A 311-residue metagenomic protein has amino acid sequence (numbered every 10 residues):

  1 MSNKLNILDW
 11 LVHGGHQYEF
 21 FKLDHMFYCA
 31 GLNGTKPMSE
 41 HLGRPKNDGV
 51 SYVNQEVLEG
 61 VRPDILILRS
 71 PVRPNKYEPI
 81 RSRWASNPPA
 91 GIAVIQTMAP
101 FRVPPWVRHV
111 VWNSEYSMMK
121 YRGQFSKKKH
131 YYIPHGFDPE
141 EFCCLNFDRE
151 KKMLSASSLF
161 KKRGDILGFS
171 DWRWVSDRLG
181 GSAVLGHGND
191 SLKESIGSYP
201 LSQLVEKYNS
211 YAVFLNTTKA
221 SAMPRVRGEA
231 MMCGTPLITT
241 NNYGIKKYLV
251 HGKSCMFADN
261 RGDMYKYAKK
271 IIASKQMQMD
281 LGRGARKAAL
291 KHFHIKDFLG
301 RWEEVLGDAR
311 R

Functional and structural regions predicted by a protein language model:
H13-H16, H25-F125: Extended catalytic core of nucleotide-activated donor transferases of GT-like folds
C29, D138-L201: Conserved catalytic-core segment of nucleotide-activated headgroup transferases in glycan assembly
V205, R227-M232, K246-K247: Short alpha-helical segment that forms part of, or immediately flanks, the ligand-binding pocket in carbohydrate-active
A212, G234: A short alpha->beta transition loop at the rim of the catalytic pocket in nucleotide-sugar-dependent
K219: Aromatic "clamp/platform" in nucleotide-sugar-dependent glycosyltransferases that forms part of the donor/acceptor
P236-T239: Short hydrophobic beta-strand element within catalytic cores of glycosyltransferases and related nucleotide-activated
L249-G262, K270-K275: Conserved acidic donor-binding segment of nucleotide-sugar-dependent glycosyltransferases
A273-G307: A charged, aromatic-enriched C-terminal amphipathic alpha-helix characteristic of glycosyltransferases across folds
